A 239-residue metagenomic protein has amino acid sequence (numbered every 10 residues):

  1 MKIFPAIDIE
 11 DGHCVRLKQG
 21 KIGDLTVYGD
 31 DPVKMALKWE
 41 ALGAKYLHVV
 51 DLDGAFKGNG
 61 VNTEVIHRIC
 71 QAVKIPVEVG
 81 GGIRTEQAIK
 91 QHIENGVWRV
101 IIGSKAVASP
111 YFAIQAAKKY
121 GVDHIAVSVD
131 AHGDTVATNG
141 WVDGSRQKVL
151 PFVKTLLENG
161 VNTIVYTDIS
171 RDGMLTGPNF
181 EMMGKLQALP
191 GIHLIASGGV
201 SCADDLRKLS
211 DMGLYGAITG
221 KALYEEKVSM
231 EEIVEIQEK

Functional and structural regions predicted by a protein language model:
K2-A6, Y46, K74-E78, W98-I101 (+5 more regions): Structural preference for beta-strand elements that scaffold enzyme active sites
D8, W39, L47, V79 (+6 more regions): Conserved, mostly hydrophobic/aromatic
G12, Q19-G23, K90, V97-D172: Conserved anion-binding
Y46-E64, S104, V165-T176: Glycine-rich, proline-tolerant flexible connector loops at the mouths of alpha/beta enzymes
D53, G58-Y120: Glycine/small-residue-rich loop that forms an oxyanion/phosphate-binding "nest" at active or ligand-binding sites
G60-H67, V142-P151, T176-G184: Charged helix-capping and loop-helix junction motifs
C70-V73, V77-R99, E181-G216: Catalytic cores of alpha/beta
I83, E94-F112, D168, G198-C202 (+1 more regions): Glycine-rich phosphate-binding active-site loops on the catalytic face of alpha/beta enzymes
